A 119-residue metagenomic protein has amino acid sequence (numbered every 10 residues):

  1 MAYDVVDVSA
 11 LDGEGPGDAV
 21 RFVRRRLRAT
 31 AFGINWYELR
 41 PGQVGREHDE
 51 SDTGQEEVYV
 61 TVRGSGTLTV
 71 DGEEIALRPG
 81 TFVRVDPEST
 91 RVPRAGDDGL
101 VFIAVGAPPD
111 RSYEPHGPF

Functional and structural regions predicted by a protein language model:
M1-G33, R40-P41, P115-F119: A short, N-terminal "cap"/entry segment at the start of jelly-roll beta-barrel domains of the cupin/DSBH fold
R25, R46-D52, R94-A95, P115: Short histidine-centered beta-strand/loop micro-motifs that create catalytic or ligand/metal-coordination sites
T30-F32, R40-G45, S65, P108-D110: Short, charged/polar surface micro-motifs in flexible loops or helix N-caps
W36-L39, S51-T69: Short, conserved beta-strand element in jelly-roll/cupin
E47, L68-T69, V85, T90-D97: Short beta-strand His + acidic residue motifs that chelate non-heme Fe in jelly-roll/DSBH and cupin folds
G54, E73, S89, D98-G99 (+1 more regions): A generic "binding-loop/recognition-motif" signal
G72-E88: Short acidic-glycine-tyrosine-enriched beta hairpin
G96-F119: Double-stranded beta-helix
